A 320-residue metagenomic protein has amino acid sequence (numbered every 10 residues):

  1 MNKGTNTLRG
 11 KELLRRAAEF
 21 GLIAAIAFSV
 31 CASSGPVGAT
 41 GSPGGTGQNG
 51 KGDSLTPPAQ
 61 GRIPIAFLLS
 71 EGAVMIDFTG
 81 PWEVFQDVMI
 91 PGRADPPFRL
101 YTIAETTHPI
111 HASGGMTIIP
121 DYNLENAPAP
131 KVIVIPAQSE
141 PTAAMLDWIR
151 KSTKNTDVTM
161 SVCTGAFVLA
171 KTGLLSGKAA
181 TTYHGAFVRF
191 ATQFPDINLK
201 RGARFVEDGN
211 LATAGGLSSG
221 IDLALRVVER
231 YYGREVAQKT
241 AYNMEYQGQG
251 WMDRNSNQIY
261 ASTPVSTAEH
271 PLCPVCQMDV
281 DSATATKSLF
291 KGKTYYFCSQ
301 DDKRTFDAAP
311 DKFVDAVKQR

Functional and structural regions predicted by a protein language model:
N2, L13, A32-T159, A166-K171 (+3 more regions): Extended, subdomain-level signal for the structured scaffold at the beginning of enzyme domains
N6-A17: Twin-arginine (Tat) signal peptide motif
A17-V30: Bacterial N-terminal signal peptides
R62-P64, A179, N210: Residues that mark the start of a beta-strand
F167-G173, V206, I221: Acidic/polar active-site rim loop that often engages polyanionic ligands
L175-R204, M244-G248: A conserved active-site-flanking secondary-structure segment within enzyme catalytic domains
V188-Y231: A charged, well-structured terminal subsegment
